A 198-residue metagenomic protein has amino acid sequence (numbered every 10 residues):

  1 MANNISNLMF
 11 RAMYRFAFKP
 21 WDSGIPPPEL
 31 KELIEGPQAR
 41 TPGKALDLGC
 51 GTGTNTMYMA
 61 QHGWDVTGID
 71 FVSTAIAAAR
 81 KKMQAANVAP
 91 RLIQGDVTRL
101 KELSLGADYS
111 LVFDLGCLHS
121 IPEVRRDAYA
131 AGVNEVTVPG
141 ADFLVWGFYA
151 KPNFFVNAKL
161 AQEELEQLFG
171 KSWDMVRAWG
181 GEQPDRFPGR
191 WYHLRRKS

Functional and structural regions predicted by a protein language model:
A2-L48, T52-A107, I121-S198: Class I (Rossmann-like) S-adenosyl-L-methionine-dependent methyltransferase catalytic domain, capturing the SAM-binding
F113: A conserved beta-strand element that flanks and buttresses the S-adenosyl-L-methionine
G116-S120: Short catalytic micro-motifs in class I SAM-dependent methyltransferases
